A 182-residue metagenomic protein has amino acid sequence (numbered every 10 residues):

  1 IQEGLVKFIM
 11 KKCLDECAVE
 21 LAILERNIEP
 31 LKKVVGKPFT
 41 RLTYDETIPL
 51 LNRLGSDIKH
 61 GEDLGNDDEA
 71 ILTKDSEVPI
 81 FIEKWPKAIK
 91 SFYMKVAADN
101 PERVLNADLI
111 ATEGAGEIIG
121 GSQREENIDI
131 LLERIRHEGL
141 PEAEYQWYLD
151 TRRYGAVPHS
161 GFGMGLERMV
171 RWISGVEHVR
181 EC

Functional and structural regions predicted by a protein language model:
I1-E29, K33-C182: A translation/RNA-centric and nucleic-acid-associated enzymatic feature enriched in Class II aminoacyl-tRNA synthetases
